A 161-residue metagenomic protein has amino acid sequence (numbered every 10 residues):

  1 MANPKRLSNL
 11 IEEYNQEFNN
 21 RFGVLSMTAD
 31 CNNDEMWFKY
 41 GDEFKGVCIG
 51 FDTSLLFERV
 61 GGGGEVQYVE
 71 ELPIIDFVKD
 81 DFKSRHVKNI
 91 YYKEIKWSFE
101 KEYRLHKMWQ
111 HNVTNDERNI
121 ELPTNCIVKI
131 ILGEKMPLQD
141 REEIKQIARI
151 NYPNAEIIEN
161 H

Functional and structural regions predicted by a protein language model:
M1-H161: Catalytic-core loop-and-flanking beta/alpha module that positions acidic residues for ribose/phosphate chemistry
